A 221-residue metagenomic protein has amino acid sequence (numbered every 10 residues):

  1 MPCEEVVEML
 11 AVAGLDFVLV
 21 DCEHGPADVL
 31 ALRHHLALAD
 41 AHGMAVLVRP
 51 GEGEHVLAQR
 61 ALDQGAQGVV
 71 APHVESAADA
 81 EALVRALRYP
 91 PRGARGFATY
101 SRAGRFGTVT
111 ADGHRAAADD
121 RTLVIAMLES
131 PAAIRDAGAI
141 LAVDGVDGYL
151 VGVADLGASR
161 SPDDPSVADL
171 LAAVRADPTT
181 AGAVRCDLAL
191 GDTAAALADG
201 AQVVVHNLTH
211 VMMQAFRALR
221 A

Functional and structural regions predicted by a protein language model:
M1-V46, G51-G53, V124, V143-V146: Conserved N-terminal beta1-alpha1 strand-loop-helix module at the mouth
E5-V12, G53-Q67, A71, S76-A80 (+2 more regions): Catalytic cores of alpha/beta
L15-D16, H42-V46, A66-Q67, D119-V124 (+3 more regions): Short, well-ordered coil/turn segments that N-cap beta-strands
V18-L19, V70, L150, V204-V205: Conserved beta-strand positions in the central sheet of alpha/beta enzyme cores
V29-D63, R85-R92, F97, A116-D119 (+1 more regions): Alpha-helix-loop-beta-strand connector modules within alpha/beta enzyme cores
H35, A39, A77-G93, P162-D163 (+1 more regions): C-terminal helical cap(s) of enzyme catalytic domains, especially alpha/beta-barrels
E54, A98-R105, T122, L128-I134 (+1 more regions): C-terminal alpha-helical cap/extension of soluble enzyme domains
V56, A66-D144, G148, V153-A158: Conserved anion-binding
